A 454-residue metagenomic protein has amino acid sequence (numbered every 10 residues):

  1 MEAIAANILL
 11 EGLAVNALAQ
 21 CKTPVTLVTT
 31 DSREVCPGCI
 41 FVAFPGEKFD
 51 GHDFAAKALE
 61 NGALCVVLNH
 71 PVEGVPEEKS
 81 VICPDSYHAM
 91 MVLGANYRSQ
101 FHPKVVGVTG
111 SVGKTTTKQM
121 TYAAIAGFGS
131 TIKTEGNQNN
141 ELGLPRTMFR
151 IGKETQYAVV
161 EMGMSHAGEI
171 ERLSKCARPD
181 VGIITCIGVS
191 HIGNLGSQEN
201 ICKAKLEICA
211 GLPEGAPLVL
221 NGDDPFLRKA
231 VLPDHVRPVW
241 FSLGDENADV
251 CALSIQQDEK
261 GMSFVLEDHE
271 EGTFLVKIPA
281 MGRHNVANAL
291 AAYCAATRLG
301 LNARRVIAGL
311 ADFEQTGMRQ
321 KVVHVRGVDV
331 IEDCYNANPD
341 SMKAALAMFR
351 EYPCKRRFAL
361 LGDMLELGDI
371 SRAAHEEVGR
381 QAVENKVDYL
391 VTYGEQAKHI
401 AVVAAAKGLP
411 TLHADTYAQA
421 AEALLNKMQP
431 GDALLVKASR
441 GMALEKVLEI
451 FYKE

Functional and structural regions predicted by a protein language model:
M1-V92, Y352-C354, R380-Q381, N385-E395 (+1 more regions): N-terminal leader/targeting and accessory segments in enzymes
C39, A58, L93, V108 (+12 more regions): Residue-level signal for inorganic ion chemistry
G46-F49, T316, C334, N338-K407: Active-site beta-alpha connecting loops in nucleotide-dependent enzymes
L64-C65, K104, Q156, D180 (+2 more regions): Short acidic/polar active-site loop segments enriched in Thr and Asp
L68-E77, I183-V330, C354-K355, R380-Y389 (+1 more regions): Acidic, Mg2+-coordinating active-site environments of NTP-dependent enzymes
A89-P217, G222, F226-D234, N426 (+1 more regions): Phosphate-binding loop of NTP-binding sites
V108, G317-R319, G441-E449: ATP-dependent carboxylate/acyl-activation modules
